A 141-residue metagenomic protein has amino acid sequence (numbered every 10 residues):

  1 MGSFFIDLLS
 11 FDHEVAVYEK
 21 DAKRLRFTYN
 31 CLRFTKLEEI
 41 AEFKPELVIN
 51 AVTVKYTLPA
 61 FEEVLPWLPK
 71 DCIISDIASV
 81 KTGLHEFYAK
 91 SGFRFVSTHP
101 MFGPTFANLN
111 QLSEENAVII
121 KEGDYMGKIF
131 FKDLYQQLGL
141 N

Functional and structural regions predicted by a protein language model:
M1-F34, E39, L47: NAD(P)+-binding Rossmann beta1-loop-alpha1 motif at the extreme N-terminus of oxidoreductases
Y18, N50-A51, S75: The conserved SAM/SAH-binding core of class I Rossmann-like methyltransferase domains, concentrating on the hydrophobic
A22-F27, G83-L84, Y125-G127: Short, charged/polar "capping" segments at the starts of alpha-helices and the immediately preceding loops
N30-E38, T53, L84-F102: A short alpha/beta connector and helix-capping loop motif
E38-W67: Rossmann-like NAD(P)-binding element
L65-K70, Q111-S113: Short, conserved loop/helix-junction motifs that constitute active-site signature segments in enzyme catalytic cores
W67-F87: ADP-ribose/adenylate-binding Rossmann-like module
V80, Y88-N141: Rossmann-fold dinucleotide-binding core
